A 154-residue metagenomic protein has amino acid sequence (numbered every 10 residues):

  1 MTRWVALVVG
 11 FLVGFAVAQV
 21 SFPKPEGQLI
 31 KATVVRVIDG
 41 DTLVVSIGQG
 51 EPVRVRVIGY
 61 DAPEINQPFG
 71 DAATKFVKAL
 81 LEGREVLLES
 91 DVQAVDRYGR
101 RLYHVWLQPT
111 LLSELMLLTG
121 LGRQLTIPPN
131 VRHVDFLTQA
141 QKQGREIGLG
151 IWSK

Functional and structural regions predicted by a protein language model:
M1-K154: Small beta-barrel nucleic-acid-binding modules, primarily SNase/OB-fold domains and secondarily Tudor-like barrels
